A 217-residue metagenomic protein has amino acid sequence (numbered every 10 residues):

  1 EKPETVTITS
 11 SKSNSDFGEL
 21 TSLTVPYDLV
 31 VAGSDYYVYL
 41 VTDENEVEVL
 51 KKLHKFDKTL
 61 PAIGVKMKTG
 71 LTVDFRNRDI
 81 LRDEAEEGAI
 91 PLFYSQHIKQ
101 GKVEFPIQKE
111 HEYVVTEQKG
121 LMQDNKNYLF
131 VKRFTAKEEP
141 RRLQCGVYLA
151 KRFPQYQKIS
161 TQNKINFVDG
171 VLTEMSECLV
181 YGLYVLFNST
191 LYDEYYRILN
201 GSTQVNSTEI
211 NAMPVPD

Functional and structural regions predicted by a protein language model:
E1-A62: Signature of N6-adenine DNA methyltransferases within the class I
E46-D217: Polybasic, glycine- and aromatic-enriched phosphate-binding surface used to engage nucleic acids
